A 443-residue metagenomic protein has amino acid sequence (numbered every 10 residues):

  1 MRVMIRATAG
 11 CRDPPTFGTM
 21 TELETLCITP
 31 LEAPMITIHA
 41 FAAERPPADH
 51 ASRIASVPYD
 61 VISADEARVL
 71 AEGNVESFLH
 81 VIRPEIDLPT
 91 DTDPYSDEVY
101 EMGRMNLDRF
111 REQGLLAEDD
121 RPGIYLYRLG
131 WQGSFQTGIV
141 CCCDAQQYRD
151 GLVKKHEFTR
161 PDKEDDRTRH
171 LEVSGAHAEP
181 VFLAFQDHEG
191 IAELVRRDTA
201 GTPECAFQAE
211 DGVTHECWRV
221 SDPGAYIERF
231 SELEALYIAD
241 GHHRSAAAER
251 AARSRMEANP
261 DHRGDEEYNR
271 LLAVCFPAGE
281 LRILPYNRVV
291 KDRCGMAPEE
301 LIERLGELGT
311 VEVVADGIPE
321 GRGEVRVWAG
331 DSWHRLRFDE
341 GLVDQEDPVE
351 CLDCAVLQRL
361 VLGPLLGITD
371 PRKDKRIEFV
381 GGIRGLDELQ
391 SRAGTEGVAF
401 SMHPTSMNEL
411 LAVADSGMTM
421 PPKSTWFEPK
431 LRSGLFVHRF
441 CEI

Functional and structural regions predicted by a protein language model:
L23: Cationic, low-complexity basic patches in intrinsically disordered or flexible, solvent-exposed regions
P30-I443: Surface-exposed, charge/polar-rich loops and edge strands
